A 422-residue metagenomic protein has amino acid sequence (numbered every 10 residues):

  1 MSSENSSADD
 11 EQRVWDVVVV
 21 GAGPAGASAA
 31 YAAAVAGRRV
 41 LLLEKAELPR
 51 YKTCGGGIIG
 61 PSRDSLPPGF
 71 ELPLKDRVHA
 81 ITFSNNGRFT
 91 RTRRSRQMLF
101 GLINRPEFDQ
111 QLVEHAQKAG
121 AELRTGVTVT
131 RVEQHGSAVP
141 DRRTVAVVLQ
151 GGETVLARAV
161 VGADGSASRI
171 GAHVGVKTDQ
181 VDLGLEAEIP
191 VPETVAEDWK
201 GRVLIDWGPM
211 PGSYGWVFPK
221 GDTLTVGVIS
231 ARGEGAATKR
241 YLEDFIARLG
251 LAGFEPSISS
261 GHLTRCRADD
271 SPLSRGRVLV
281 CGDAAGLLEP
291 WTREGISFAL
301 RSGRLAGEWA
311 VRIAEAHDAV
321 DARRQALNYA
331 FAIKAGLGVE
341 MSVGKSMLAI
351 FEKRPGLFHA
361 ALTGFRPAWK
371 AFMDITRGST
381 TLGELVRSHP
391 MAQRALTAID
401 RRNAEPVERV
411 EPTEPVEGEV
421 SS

Functional and structural regions predicted by a protein language model:
D9-A25: Beta1/beta-strand and adjacent pyrophosphate-binding region of the FAD-binding site in flavoprotein oxidoreductases
D16, R409-T413: Sensor of tandemly repeated, compositionally biased sequence architecture
Y31-T53: Glycine-rich FAD pyrophosphate-binding loop
A36, H115-F254, G286: Predominantly flavin-linked oxidoreductase catalytic cores and closely associated redox partners
I59-Q111: A conserved beta-strand/loop capping segment in the N-terminal third of enzymes that catalyze redox or closely related
Q110, T125-V127, I258-S260: Short loop/edge segments at beta-strand edges and connector loops that shape dinucleotide/nucleotide cofactor-binding
R131, T154, G233-W309, E315 (+1 more regions): FAD/FMN-dependent oxidoreductases across multiple families
V311-E408, V416-S422: C-terminal helical "tail/cap" subdomain of flavin- and related membrane-associated enzymes
